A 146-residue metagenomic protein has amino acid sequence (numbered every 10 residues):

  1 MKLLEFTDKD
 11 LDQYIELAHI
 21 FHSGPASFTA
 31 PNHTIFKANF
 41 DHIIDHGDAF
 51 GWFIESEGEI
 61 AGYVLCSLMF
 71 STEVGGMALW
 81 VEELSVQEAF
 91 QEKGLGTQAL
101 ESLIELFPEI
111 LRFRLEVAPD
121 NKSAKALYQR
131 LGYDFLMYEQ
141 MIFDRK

Functional and structural regions predicted by a protein language model:
M1-E16: A short beta-loop-alpha structural element at the N-terminal edge of CoA-dependent acyl/N-acetyltransferase catalytic
H19-D41: Conserved GNAT-fold acetyl-CoA-binding loop/helix
D41-F53: A short helix-loop-beta-strand connector motif used in the catalytic cores of GNAT acetyltransferases and, in some
F53, E59-L68, S85: Conserved beta-strand in the GNAT
E82-Q91: A short, internal acetyl-CoA/4′-phosphopantetheine-binding micro-motif in the GNAT/acyltransferase core
F90-S102: Conserved acetyl-CoA pyrophosphate-binding loop and the N-cap/start of the following alpha-helix in GNAT-like
T97, P119-M137: Conserved active-site alpha-helix within GNAT-family acetyltransferase domains
L100, F107-V117: Conserved GNAT acetyl-CoA-binding A-motif
